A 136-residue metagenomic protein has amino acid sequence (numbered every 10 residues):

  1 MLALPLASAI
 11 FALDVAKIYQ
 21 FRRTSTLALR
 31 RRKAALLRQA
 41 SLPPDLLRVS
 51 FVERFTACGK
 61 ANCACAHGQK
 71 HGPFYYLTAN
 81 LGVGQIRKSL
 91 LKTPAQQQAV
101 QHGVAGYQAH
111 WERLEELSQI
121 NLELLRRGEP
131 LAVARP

Functional and structural regions predicted by a protein language model:
P5-P136: A positively charged, amphipathic N-terminal helix/segment that binds anionic biomolecules
